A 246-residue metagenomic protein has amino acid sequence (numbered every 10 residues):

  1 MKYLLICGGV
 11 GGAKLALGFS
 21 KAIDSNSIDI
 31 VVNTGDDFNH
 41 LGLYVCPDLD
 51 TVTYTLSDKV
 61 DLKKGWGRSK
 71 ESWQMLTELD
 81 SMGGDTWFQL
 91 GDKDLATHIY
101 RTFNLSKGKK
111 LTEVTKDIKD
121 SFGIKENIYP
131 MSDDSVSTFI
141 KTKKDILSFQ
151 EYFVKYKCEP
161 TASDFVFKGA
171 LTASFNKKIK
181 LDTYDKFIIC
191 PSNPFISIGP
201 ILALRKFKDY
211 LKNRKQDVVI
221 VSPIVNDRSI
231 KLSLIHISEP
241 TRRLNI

Functional and structural regions predicted by a protein language model:
M1-Y3: Extreme N-terminal starter segment of soluble prokaryotic enzymes
L15-S27: A short, Lys/Arg-enriched amphipathic alpha-helix followed by its capping loop at the start of a domain
D24-N26, R214-V218: A short helix->loop->beta-strand "cap" motif at the edges of active sites that frequently abuts
N33-V166: Electropositive, gly/pro-rich neighborhoods at or near active sites that engage anionic ligands
G35-D36, Q216-L232: Short, flexible loop segments at boundaries between secondary-structure elements
A162-K180, A203: Active-site glycine-rich loop that binds ribose-phosphate moieties when present
I201-K208: Charged helix-capping and loop-helix junction motifs
I235-I246: Single conserved hydrophobic/aromatic residue that forms the stacking wall/gate of nucleotide- or nucleobase-binding
